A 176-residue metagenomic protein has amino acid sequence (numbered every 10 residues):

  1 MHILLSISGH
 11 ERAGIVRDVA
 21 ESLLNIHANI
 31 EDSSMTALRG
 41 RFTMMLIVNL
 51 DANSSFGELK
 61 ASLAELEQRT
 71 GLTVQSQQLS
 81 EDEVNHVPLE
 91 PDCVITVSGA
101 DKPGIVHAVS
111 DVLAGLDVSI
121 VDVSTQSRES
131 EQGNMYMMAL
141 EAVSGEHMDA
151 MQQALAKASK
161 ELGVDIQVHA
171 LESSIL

Functional and structural regions predicted by a protein language model:
M1-L176: A conserved regulatory-domain signal marking ACT and ACT-like small-molecule sensing domains and adjacent regulatory
